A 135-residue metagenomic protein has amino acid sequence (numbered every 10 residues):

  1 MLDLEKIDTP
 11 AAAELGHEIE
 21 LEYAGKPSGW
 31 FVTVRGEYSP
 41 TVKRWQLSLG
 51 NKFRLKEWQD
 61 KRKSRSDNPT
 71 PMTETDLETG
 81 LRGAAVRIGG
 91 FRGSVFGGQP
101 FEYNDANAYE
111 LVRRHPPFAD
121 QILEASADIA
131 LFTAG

Functional and structural regions predicted by a protein language model:
M1-G25, G29: Charge-rich, low-complexity N-terminal segments
K26-G135: Short, surface-exposed, charged amphipathic helix/loop patches that serve as local interaction elements
